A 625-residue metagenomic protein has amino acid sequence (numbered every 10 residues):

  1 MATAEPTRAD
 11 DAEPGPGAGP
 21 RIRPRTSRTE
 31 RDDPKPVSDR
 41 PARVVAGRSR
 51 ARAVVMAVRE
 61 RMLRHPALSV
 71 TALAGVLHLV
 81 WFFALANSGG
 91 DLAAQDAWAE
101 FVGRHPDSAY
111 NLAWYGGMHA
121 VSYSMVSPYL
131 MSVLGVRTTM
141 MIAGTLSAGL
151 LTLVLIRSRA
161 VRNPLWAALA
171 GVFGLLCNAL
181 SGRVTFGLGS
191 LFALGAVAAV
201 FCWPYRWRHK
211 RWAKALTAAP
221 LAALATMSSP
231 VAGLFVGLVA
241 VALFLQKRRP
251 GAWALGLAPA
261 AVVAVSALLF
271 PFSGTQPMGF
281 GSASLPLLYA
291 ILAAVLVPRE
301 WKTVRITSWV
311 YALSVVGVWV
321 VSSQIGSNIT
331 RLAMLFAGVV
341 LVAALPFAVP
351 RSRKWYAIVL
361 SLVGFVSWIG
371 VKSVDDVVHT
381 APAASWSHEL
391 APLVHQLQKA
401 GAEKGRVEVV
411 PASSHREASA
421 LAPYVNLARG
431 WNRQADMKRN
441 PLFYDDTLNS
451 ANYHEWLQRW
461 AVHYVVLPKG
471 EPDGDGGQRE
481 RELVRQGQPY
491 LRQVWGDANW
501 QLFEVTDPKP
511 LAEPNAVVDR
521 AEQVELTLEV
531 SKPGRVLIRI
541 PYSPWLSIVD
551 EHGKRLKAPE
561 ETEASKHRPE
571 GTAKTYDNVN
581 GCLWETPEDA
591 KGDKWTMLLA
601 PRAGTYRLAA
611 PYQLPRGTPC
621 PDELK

Functional and structural regions predicted by a protein language model:
M1-V80, L624-K625: Start-transfer (signal-anchor) and selected internal transmembrane alpha helices of multi-pass inner/ER membrane
A74, A148-G149, L153-V154, N163-P204 (+1 more regions): Membrane-embedded helix bundles of polyisoprenyl
L79-W166, A170, G174-S190, P230: Active-site lumenal/periplasmic loops and adjacent helix-entry segments of GT-C-fold, multi-pass membrane
A86-W98, H105-S108, Y115, G189 (+3 more regions): Transmembrane catalytic cores of multi-pass membrane glycosyltransferases and polysaccharide-assembly enzymes
W114, F201-K214, L245-W253, L341-A357: Membrane-interface junctions at the ends of membrane-embedded or membrane-associated helices
T145, G187-A198, A290-I291, F336-V342: Alpha-helical transmembrane segments of multi-pass membrane proteins
Y311, S352-D376: Internal/C-terminal transmembrane anchor helices
V374-K625: Extracytoplasmic
